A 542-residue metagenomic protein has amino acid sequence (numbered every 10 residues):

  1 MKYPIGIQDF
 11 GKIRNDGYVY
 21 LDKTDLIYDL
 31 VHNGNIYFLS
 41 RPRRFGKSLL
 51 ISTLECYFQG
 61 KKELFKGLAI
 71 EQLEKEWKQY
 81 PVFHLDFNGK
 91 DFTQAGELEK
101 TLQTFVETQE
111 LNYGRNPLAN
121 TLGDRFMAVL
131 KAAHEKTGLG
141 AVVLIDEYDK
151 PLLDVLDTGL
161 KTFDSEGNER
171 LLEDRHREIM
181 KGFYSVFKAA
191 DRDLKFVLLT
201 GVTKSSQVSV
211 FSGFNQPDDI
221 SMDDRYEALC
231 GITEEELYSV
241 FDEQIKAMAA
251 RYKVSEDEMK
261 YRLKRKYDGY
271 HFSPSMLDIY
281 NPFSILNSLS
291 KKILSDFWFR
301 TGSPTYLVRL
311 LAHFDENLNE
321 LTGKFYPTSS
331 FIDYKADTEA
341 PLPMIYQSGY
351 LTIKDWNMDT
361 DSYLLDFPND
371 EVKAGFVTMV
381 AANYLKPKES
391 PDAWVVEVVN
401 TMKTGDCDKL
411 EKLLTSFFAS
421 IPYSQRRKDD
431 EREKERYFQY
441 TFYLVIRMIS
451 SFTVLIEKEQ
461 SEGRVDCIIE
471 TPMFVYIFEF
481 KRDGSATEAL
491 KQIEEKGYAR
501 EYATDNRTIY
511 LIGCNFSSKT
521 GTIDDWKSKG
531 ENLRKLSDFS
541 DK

Functional and structural regions predicted by a protein language model:
M1-K434, I449-S450, E470: Phosphate-binding site recognition
V142, F474-Y476, Y510: Structural motif
S165-E178, R482-A499: Mg2+/Mn2+-dependent nuclease catalytic core
F183-A190, P343-L351, Y440-M448, Q492-I512: Metal-dependent nuclease catalytic cores in nucleic-acid-processing enzymes, especially RNase H-like/related
F442, V465-R482, K496: Conserved catalytic cores of phosphodiester-cleaving nucleases, focusing on short active-site segments
V445-Q460: A short acidic/basic microdomain associated with nuclease active sites
K458-Q460, C467-T471, Y502: C-terminal amphipathic alpha-helical interaction region
E501, D505-K542: Domain-level recognition of nuclease-like catalytic cores that cleave nucleotide substrates
